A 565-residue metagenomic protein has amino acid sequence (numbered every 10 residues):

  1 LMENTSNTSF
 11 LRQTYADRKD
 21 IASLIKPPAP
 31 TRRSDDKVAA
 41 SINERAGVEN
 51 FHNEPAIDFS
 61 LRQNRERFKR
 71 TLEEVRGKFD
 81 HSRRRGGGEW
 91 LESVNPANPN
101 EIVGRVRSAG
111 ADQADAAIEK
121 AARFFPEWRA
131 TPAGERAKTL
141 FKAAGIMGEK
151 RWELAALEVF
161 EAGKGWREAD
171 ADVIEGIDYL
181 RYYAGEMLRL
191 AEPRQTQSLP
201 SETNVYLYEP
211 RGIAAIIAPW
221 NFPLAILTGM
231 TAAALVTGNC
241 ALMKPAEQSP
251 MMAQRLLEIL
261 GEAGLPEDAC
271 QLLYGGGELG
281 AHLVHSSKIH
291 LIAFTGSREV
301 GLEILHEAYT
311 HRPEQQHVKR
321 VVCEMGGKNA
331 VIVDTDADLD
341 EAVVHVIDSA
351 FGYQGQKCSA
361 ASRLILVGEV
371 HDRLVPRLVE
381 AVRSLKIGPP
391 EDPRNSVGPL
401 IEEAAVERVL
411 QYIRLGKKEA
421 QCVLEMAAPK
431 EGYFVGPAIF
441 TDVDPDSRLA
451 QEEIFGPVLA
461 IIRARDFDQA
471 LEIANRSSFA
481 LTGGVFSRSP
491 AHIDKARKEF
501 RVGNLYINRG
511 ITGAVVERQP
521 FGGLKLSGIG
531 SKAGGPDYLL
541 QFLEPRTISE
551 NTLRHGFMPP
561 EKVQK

Functional and structural regions predicted by a protein language model:
L1: Conserved, mostly hydrophobic/aromatic
N4-R12, A97-A109, R123, R129 (+12 more regions): Conserved C-terminal structural/oligomerization subdomain of aldehyde/semialdehyde dehydrogenase
N7, L11-R105, R123: Hydrophobic face of amphipathic alpha-helices that form TPR/SEL1-like repeat modules and related alpha-solenoid
G88, P99-A191: Glycine-rich loop-to-alpha-helix module at the N-terminal edge of alpha/beta enzyme cores
N100, A121, R136, E158 (+10 more regions): Residue-level signal for inorganic ion chemistry
V159, M187-E341, D372, R394 (+2 more regions): Rossmann-like NAD(P) dinucleotide-binding subdomain of oxidoreductase/dehydrogenase enzymes
L180, A253-L256, L283, I304 (+4 more regions): Hydrophobic packing residues within well-ordered alpha-helices of enzyme cores
E262-G264, L291, E299-D444, D466 (+4 more regions): ALDH superfamily catalytic-core signature
